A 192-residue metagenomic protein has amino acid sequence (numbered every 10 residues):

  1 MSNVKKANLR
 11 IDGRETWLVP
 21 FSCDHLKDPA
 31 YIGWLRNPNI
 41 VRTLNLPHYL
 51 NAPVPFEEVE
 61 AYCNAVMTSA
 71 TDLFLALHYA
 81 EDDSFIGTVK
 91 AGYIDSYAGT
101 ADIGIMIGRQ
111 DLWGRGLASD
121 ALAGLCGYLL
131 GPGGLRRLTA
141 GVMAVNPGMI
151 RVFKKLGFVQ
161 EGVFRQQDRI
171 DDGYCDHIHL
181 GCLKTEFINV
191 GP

Functional and structural regions predicted by a protein language model:
M1-D28, R36-N37, F74, H78-P192: Acyl-donor (CoA/ACP) binding surface of acyl/acetyltransferases
K27-I32, F56, E60, N64: An amphipathic alpha-helix signature
G33-N37, L46, A65, K155: Residues within well-ordered alpha-helical secondary structure of globular protein domains
N39-Y62: Conserved GNAT-fold acetyl-CoA-binding loop/helix
L50, C63-A76: A short helix-loop-beta-strand connector motif used in the catalytic cores of GNAT acetyltransferases and, in some
